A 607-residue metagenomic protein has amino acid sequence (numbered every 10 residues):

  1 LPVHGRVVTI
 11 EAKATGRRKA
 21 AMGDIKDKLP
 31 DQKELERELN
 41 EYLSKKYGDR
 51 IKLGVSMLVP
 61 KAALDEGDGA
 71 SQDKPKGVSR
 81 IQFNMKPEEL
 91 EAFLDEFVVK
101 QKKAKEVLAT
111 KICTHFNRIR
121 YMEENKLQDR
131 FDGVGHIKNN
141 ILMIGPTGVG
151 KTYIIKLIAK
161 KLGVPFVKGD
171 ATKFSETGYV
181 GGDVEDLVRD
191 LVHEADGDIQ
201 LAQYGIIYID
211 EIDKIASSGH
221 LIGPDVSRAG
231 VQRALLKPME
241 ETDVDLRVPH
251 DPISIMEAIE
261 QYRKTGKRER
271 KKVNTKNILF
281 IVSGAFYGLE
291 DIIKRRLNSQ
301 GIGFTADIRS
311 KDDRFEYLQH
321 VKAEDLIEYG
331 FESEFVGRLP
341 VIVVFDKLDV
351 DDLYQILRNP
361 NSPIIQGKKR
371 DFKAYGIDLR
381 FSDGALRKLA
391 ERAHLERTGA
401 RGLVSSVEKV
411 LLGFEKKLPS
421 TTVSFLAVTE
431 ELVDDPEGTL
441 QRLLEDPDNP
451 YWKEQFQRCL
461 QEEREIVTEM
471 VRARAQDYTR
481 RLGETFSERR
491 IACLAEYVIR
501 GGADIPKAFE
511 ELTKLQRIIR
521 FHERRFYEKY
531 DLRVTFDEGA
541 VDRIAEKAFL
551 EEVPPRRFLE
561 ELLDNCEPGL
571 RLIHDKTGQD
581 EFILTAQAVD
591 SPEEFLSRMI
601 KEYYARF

Functional and structural regions predicted by a protein language model:
P2-F607: Non-catalytic accessory segments flanking P-loop/AAA+ NTPase cores
